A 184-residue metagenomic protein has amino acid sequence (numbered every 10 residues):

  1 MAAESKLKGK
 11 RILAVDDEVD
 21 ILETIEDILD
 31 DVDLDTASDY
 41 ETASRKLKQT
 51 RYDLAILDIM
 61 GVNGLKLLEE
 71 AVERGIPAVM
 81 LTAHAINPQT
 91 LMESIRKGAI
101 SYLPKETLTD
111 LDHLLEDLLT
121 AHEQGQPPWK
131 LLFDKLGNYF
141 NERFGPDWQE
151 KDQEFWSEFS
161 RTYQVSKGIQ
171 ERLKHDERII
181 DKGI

Functional and structural regions predicted by a protein language model:
G9: Phosphate-coordination loops involved in phosphoryl transfer and adenosine-cofactor binding
A14-E18: Acidic di-acidic motifs
V19, T36-L54, V62: Acidic, metal-coordinating helix/loop segments flanking the phosphotransfer/catalytic sites of two-component signaling
V19-T36: Two-component/phosphorelay signaling modules centered on CheY-like receiver
T24-I28, K46, E70, E93: Alpha-helical interaction/dimerization surfaces of two-component signaling modules
I56, M60, L68-A71, G75-P88: A short, hydrophobic beta-strand element within the central beta-sheet of small alpha/beta folds
K66, E73, A85-D117: Alpha4 helix (beta4-alpha4-beta5 surface) of REC/receiver domains from two-component response regulators
T120-I184: C-terminal output/effector regions of signal-responsive regulators
